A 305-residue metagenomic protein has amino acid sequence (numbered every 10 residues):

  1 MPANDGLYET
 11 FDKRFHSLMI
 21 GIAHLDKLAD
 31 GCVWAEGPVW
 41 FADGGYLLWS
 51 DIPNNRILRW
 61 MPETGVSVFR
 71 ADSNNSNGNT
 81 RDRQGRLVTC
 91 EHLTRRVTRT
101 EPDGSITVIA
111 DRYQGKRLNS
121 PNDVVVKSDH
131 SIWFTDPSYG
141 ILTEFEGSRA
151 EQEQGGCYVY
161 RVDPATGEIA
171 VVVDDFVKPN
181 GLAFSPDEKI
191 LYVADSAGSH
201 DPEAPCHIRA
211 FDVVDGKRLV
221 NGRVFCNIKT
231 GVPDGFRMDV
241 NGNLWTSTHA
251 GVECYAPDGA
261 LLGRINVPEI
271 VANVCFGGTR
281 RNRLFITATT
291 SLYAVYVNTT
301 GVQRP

Functional and structural regions predicted by a protein language model:
M1-D26, N54, Q303-P305: Blade/loop signatures of beta-propeller domains
S17, A42-A71: Beta-propeller domains
I22-H24, D30-G45, D72-E91, R96 (+10 more regions): Beta-rich, blade/repeat-based domains predominating in secreted/periplasmic proteins but also intracellular
H24-L25, G65-S67, S105-T107, G167-V171 (+2 more regions): Predominantly a core beta-strand signature of beta-propeller blades across repeat-based propeller domains
D51, W60-M61, T100-E101, D163 (+3 more regions): Structural recognition of the beta-propeller blade-terminating site
R56-L58, R96-T98, Y158-Y160, H207-R209 (+2 more regions): A short loop-to-beta-strand structural motif that recurs across blades of beta-propeller domains
G104, E151-A165, H207-D212: Beta-propeller blade signature
A210-K217, V297-R304: Short loop/turn segments immediately following beta-strands, especially the blade-tip and inter-blade linker loops
